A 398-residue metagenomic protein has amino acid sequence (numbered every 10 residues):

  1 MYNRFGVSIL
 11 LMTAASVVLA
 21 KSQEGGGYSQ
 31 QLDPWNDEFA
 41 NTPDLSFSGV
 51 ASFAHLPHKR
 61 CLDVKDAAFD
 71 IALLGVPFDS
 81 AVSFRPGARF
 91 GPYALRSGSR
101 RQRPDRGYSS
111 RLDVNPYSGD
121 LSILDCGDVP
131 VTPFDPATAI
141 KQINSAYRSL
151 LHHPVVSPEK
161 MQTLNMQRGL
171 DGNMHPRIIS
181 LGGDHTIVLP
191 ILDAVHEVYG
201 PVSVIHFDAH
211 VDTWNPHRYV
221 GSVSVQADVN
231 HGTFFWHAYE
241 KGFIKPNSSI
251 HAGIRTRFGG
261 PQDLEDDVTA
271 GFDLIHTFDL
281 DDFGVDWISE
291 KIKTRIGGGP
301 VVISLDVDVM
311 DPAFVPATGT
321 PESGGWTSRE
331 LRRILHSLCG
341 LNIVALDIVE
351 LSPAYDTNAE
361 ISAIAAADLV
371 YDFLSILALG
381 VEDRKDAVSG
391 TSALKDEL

Functional and structural regions predicted by a protein language model:
M1-A20: Fungal secretory targeting signals
S22-L398: Conserved alpha-helical scaffold segments that buttress catalytic/binding sites
